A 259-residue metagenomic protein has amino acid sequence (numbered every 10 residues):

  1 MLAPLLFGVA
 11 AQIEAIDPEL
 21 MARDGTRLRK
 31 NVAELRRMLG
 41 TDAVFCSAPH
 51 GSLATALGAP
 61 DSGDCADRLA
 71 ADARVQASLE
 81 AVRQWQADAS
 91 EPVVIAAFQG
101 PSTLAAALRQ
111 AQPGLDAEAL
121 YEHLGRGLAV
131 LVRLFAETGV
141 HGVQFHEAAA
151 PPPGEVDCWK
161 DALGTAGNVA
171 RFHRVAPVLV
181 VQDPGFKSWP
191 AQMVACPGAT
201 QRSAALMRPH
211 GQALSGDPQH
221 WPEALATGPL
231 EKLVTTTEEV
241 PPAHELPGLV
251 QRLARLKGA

Functional and structural regions predicted by a protein language model:
M1, G40-A43, A89-V94, G139-H141 (+2 more regions): Short, well-ordered coil/turn segments that N-cap beta-strands
M1-E80: Alpha/beta catalytic barrel-like cores
E14-L28, Q110-R126, V130, G211-G216: Active-site mouth loops of central-metabolism enzymes
R27-G51, V130-G142, V169, M193 (+1 more regions): Catalytic domains of carbohydrate-active enzymes, especially glycoside hydrolases
H50-A54, G58, I95-Q112, T138-A162: Active-site-proximal loop/short-helix segments that contain or immediately flank catalytic acid/base residue(s)
T55-L134: Active-site-proximal, glycine-rich beta->alpha crossover segments in alpha/beta enzymes that shape flexible
G63-V93, G154-L179, D183-G185, L256: Alpha-helix-loop-beta-strand connector modules within alpha/beta enzyme cores
R174-A259: Catalytic-face loop-and-helix region of soluble metabolic enzyme cores
